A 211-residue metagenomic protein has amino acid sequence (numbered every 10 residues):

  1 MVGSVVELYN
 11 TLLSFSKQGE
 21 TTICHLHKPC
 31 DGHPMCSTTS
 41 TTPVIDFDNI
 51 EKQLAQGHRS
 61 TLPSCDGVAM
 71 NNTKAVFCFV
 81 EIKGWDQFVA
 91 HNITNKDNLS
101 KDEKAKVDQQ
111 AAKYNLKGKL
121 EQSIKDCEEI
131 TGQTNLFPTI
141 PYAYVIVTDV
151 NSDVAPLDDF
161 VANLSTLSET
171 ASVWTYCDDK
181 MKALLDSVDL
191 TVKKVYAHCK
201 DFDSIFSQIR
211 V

Functional and structural regions predicted by a protein language model:
M1-P63, Q208-V211: Basic, amphipathic N-terminal segments that precede the first structured/catalytic domain
F47-S60, T73, G84-F88, N92-T94: Phosphate-ester processing/binding pockets and catalytic centers
S64, F77, P141: Extracellular structured ligand-interaction cores
G67-A69, V76-G84, S123: Conserved catalytic cores of phosphodiester-cleaving nucleases, focusing on short active-site segments
M70-K74, F137-T139: Flexible, charged surface loops at secondary-structure boundaries
F79-E81, V89-T94, A155-D159: Short, conserved acidic/polar surface loops in the N-terminal third of protein domains
W85-N151: Catalytic cores of nucleic-acid endonucleases
P138, Y142-V211: Short, low-complexity, polybasic intrinsically disordered segments
